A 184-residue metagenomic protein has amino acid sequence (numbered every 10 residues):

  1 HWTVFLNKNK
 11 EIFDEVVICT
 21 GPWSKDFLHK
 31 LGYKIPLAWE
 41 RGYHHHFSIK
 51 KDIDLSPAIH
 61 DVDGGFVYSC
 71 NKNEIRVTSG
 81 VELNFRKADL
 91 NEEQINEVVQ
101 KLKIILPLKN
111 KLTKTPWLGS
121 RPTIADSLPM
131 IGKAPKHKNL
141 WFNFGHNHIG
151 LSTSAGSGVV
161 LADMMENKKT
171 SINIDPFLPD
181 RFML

Functional and structural regions predicted by a protein language model:
H1-E11: Conserved beta-strand-loop-beta-strand element in the redox core of flavoprotein oxidoreductases
T3-F5, V77, N143: Generic recognition of long tandem-repeat/solenoid scaffolds
L6, F85, H148: Short, flexible active-site loop motifs that bind/organize anionic cofactors or intermediates
L6, P36-L37, T170, D175: Short linear sequence motifs
K10-K138: Active-site substrate-recognition segment that forms the wall of the catalytic cavity or substrate channel
A134-L184: C-terminal lid/capping helical subdomain adjacent to the catalytic/cofactor pocket in oxidative enzymes
